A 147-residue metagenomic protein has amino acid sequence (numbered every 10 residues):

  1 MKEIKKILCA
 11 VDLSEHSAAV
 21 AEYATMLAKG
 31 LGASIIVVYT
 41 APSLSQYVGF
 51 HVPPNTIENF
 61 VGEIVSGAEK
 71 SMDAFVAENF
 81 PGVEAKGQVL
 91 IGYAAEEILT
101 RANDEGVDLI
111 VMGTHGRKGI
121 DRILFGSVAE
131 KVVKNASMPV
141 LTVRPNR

Functional and structural regions predicted by a protein language model:
K2, G30, V76-I110, R147: Structural beta-alpha unit
K2-P54: Small/aliphatic-rich secondary-structure junction motif
T25, A74-A77, E130: Active-site phosphate/pyrophosphate- and oxyanion-stabilizing loops and adjacent acidic/basic residues in soluble
V38, K86-L90, L141: General small-molecule cofactor/ligand-binding pocket signal
L44-S45, E97, G119: Generic structural signal for helix capping and beta-alpha/helix-loop junctions
N55-K70: A short acidic, glycine-rich active-site loop that binds or catalyzes chemistry on phosphate/adenosine moieties
G67, V89-Y93, H115: Short beta->alpha linker loops
T100-R147: Gly/Ser-rich helix-loop-strand patches that form or flank binding pockets for ribonucleotide-derived cofactors
